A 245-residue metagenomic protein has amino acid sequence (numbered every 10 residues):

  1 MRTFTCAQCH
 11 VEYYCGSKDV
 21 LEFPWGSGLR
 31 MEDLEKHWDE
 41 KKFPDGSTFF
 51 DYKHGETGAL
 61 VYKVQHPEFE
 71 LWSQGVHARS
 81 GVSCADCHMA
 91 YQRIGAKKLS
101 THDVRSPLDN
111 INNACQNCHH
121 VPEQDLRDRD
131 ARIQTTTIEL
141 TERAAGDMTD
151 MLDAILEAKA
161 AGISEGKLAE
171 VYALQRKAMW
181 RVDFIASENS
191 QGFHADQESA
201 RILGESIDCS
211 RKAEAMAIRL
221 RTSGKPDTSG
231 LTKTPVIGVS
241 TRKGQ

Functional and structural regions predicted by a protein language model:
M1-D86, A90-S229, S240-K243: Primarily the internal scaffold of c-type cytochrome electron-transfer domains, especially repeated/multiheme c-type
